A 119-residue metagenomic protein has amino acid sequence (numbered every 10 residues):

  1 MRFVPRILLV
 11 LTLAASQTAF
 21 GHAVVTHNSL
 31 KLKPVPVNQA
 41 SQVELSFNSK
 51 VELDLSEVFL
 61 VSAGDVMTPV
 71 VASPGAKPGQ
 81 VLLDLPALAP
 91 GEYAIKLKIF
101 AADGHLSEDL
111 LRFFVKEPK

Functional and structural regions predicted by a protein language model:
M1-L8: Bacterial N-terminal signal peptides that target proteins for export
G21-Q39: N-terminal edge beta-strand
P36-N38, Q42, S46-S49, A102-K119: Extended, polar beta-sheet/loop recognition surfaces of beta-rich domains that mediate binding to diverse ligands
E44-T68: Short, surface-exposed alpha-helix to beta-strand junction/turn motifs within ectodomains of secreted and cell-envelope
Q80-P86: Exposed aromatic-hydrophobic patches
A89-I95: A glycine-anchored, Pro-Gly-centered beta-turn/N-cap motif
